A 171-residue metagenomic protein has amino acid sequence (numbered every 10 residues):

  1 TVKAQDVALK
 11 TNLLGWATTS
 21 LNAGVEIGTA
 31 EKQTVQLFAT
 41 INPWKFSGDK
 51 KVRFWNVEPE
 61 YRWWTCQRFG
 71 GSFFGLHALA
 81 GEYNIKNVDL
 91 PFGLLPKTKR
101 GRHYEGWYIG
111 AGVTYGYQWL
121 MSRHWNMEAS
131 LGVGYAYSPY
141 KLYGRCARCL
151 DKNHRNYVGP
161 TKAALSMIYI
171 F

Functional and structural regions predicted by a protein language model:
A4-Q5: Boundary of Sec targeting at the N-terminus
L9-W16: Short strand-turn segments of transmembrane beta-barrel domains in outer membranes, especially the first one or two
W16-A17, G110, G159: Short hydrophobic/aromatic segments of transmembrane alpha-helices and their interfaces
T19-N22: Short, surface-exposed coil-to-beta transition loops
I27-A129, A164-Y169: Gram-negative (and chloroplast) outer-membrane scaffold detector with strong preference for beta-barrel transmembrane
S122-F171: Predominantly the C-terminal beta-signal and adjacent terminal strand-loop region of outer-membrane beta-barrel
